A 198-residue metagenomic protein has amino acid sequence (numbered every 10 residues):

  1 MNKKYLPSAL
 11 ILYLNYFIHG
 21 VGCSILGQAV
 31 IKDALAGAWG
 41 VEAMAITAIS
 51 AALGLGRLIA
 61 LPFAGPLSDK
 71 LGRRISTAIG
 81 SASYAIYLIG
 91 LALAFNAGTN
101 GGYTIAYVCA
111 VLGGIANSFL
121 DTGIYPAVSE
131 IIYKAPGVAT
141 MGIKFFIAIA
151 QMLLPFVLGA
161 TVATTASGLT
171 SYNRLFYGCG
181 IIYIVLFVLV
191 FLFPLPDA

Functional and structural regions predicted by a protein language model:
N2-A29: Pair of pore-lining "gating" transmembrane helices in MFS-fold secondary transporters
G20, S24, G114-T122, M152: Small-residue-rich segments within alpha-helical transmembrane domains of MFS-like 12-TM solute carriers
A29-M44: Short amphipathic helix-loop junctions that connect adjacent transmembrane helices in Major Facilitator Superfamily/SLC
A51-G65: Central cavity-lining transmembrane alpha-helices of secondary-active solute carriers, predominantly the Major
A82-N100: C-terminal ends and interior cores of transmembrane alpha-helices in multi-pass membrane transporters/permeases
C109-F145: Cytoplasmic helix-loop-helix junction between adjacent transmembrane helices in 12-TM secondary transporters
A135, A139-L195: Helix-loop-helix hairpin linking two adjacent transmembrane segments in secondary transporters
